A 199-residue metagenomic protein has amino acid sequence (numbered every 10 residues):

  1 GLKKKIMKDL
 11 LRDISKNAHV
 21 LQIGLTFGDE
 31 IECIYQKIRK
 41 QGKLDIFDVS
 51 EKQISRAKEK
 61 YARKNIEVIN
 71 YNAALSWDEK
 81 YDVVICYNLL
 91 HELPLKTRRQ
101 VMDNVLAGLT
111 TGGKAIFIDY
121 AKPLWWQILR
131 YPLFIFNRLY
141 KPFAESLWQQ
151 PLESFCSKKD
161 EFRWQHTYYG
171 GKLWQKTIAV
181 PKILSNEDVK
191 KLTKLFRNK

Functional and structural regions predicted by a protein language model:
G1-K16, C33: Conserved alpha-helix/loop element of class I SAM-dependent methyltransferases that forms part of the SAM/SAH-binding
L21-A74: Class I SAM-dependent methyltransferase SAM/SAH-binding core
L75-E79: Short conserved loop adjoining the S-adenosyl-L-methionine
I85: A conserved beta-strand element that flanks and buttresses the S-adenosyl-L-methionine
N88-L89: Short catalytic micro-motifs in class I SAM-dependent methyltransferases
R99-T111: A short glycine-rich, Lys/Arg-flanked "PGG" loop and its adjoining helix->strand segment in the class I
F117-K159, W164-W174: C-terminal alpha-helical "lid/dimerization" subdomain adjacent to the S-adenosyl-L-methionine
K159-K199: Core SAM-dependent methyltransferase catalytic element
